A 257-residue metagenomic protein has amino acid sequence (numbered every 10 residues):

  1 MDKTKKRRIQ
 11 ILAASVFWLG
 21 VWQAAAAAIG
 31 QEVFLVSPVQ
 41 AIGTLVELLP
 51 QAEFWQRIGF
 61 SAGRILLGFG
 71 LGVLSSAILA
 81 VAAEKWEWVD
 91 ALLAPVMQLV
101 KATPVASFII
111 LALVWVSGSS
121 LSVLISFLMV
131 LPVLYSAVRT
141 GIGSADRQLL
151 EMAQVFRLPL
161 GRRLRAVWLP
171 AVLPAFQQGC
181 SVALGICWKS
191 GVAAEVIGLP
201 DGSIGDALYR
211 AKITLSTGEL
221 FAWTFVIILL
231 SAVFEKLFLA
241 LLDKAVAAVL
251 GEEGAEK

Functional and structural regions predicted by a protein language model:
D2, A28-G70: Periplasmic/extracellular loop-to-transmembrane helix junction in inner-membrane transport proteins
K5-I29: N-terminal signal-anchor transmembrane alpha helix
L67-M97: Transmembrane-helix boundary motif in ABC transporter permease subunits
E87, Q178, A222-K257: C-terminal transmembrane helix and the adjacent membrane-cytosol boundary/short C-terminal tail of inner/organellar
Q98-V133, T140: Generic hydrophobic transmembrane alpha-helix motif, especially the helices
L124, L128, G161-A193, A222: Transmembrane alpha-helices
A137-F176, L208: Short cytoplasmic-facing helical segments at TM-TM junctions of multi-pass membrane proteins
G179-L229: Non-cytoplasmic
